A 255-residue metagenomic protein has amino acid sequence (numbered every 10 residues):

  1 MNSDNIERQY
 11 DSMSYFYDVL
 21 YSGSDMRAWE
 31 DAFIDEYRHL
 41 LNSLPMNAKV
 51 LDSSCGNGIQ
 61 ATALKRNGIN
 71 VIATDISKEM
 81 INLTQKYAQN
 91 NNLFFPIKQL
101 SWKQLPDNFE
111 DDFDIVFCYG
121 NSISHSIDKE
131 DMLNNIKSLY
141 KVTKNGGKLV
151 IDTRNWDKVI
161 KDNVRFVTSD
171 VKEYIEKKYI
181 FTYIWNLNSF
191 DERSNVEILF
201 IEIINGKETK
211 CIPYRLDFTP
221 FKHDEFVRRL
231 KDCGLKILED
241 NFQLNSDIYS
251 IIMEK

Functional and structural regions predicted by a protein language model:
M1-P45: Conserved class I S-adenosyl-L-methionine
N47-G56: Conserved class I S-adenosyl-L-methionine
I59-L105: Class I SAM-dependent methyltransferase SAM/SAH-binding core
D107-I115: A short acidic, Gly/Pro-enriched loop at the edge of an enzyme's catalytic core that lines a small-molecule cofactor
D114-E130: A short SAM/SAH-binding and catalytic strip from SAM-dependent methyltransferases
L133-N145: A short glycine-rich, Lys/Arg-flanked "PGG" loop and its adjoining helix->strand segment in the class I
V150-H223: SAM-dependent methyltransferase
T219-K255: C-terminal lobe and adjacent flexible extensions of AdoMet/dcAdoMet transferase-like proteins
